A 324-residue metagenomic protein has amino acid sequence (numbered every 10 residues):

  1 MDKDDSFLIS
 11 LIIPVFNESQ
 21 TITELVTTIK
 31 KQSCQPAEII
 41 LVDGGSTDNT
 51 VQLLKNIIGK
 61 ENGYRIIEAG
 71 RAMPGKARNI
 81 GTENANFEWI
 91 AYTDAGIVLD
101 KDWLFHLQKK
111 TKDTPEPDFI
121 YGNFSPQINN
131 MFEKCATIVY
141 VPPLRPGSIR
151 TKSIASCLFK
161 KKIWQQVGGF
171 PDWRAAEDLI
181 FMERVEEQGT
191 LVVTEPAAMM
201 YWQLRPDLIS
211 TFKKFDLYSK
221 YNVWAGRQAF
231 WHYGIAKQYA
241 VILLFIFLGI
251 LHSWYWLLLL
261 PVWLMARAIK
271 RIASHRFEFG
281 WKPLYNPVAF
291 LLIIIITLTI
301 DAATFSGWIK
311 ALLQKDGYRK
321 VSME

Functional and structural regions predicted by a protein language model:
T27-P36: Short, acidic, metal-binding catalytic loop of nucleotide-sugar glycosyltransferases
D43-Q52, D94-I97: A conserved acidic beta->alpha catalytic loop
E68-A85: Glycine-rich, basic loop-to-helix element that forms the pyrophosphate-binding segment of sugar-nucleotide handling
I90: Short aromatic/hydrophobic "clamp" motif used to bind/position activated sugar donors
D102-E133, Q203: Conserved donor NDP-sugar-binding/catalytic core segment of glycosyltransferases
P126-Q127, V141-F159, R174, M200-Q203 (+1 more regions): A recurrent flexible, glycine/aromatic-enriched loop bordering the glycosyltransferase active site that acts as
P171-F230: Catalytic donor/gating beta->alpha subdomain of glycosyltransferases that bind UDP-sugars
A240-K315: Membrane-embedded multi-pass helical conduit in multi-pass membrane proteins, especially envelope-biosynthetic
